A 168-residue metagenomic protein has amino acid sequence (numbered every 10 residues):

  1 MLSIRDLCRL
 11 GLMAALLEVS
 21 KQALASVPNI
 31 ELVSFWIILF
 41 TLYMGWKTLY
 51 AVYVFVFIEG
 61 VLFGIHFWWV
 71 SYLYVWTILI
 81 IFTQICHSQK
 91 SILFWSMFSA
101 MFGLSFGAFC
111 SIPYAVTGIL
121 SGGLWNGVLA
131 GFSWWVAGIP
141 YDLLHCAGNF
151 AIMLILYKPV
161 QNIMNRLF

Functional and structural regions predicted by a protein language model:
M1-Y43, K47-V54: Hydrophobic transmembrane alpha-helices
L2-D6, V27-P28, H87-Q89, N126-F132: Helix-boundary and loop/linker segments of multi-pass membrane transporters
E18-L32, V54-Q89: Interfacial aromatic-anchored transmembrane helix boundaries in multi-pass membrane proteins
S34, T48-V52, V56-F57, Y141 (+2 more regions): Pore-lining transmembrane helices
I37-Y43, T77-I85, L104: Alpha-helical transmembrane segments and their membrane-interface exit regions
L42-G45, F82-K90, K158-N165: Structural signal for the C-terminal ends of transmembrane alpha-helices and the immediately following loop
L49-G60, F94-L104: Central hydrophobic cores of alpha-helical transmembrane segments in multi-pass integral membrane proteins
W69-L73, S91-F168: Membrane-embedded alpha-helical hairpins and interfacial helices in multi-pass inner-membrane proteins
